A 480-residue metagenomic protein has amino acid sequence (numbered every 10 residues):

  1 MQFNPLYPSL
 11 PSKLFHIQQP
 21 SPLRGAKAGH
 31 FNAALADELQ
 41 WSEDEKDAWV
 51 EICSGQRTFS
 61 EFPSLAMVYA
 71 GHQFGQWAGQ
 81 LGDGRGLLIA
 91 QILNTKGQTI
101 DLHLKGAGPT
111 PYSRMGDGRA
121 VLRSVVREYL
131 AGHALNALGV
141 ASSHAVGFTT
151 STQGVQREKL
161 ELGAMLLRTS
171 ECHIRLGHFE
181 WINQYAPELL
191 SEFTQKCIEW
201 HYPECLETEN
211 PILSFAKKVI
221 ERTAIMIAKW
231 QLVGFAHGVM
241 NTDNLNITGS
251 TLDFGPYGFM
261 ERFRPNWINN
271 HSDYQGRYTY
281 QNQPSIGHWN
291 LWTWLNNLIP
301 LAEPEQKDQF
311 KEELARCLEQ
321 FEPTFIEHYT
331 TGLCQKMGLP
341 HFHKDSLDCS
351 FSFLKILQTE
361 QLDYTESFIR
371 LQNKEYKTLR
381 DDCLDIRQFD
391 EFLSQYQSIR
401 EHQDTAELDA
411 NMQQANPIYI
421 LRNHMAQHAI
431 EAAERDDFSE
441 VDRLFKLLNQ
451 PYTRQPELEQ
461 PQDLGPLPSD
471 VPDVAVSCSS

Functional and structural regions predicted by a protein language model:
M1-A70, N269, Y274-S480: Regulatory N- and C-terminal appendages and interdomain linkers associated with kinase/kinase-like NTP transferase
M1-L6, H16-P20, G97-L102, L160-M165 (+5 more regions): Short, functional N-terminal and low-complexity linear motifs
Y7-P11, I100-T110, T194, I198 (+2 more regions): Active-site-adjacent bridging/hinge elements
Q19-S21, D117-R119, L213-S214: Short, contiguous strand/loop micro-motifs
G25-A28, A33-E207, I247-S250, N290 (+5 more regions): Conserved ATP-binding subdomain of kinase catalytic cores across diverse folds
V125, G154-H237, I247-K355: ATP-dependent phospho-/nucleotidyl transfer catalytic cores
D243: Conserved protein-kinase catalytic-loop position immediately C-terminal to the HRD catalytic Asp
